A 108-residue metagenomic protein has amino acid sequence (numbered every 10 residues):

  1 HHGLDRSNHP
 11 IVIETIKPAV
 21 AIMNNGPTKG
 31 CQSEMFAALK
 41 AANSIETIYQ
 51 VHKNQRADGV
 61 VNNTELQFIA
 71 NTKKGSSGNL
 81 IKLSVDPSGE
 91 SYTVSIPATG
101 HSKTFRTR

Functional and structural regions predicted by a protein language model:
H1-N8: A general structural motif
N8-T15, E34-L39: A short acidic, amphipathic alpha-helical/loop segment
V20, N25-R108: Binuclear metal-ion centers of metallo-dependent hydrolases, dominated by the metallo-beta-lactamase
